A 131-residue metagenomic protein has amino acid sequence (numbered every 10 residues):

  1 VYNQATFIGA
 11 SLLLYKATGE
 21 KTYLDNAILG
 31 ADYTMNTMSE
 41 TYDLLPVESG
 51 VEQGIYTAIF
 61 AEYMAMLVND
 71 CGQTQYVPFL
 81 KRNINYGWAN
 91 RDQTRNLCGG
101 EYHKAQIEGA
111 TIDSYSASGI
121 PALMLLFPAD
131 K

Functional and structural regions predicted by a protein language model:
V1-N3: Extended, leucine-rich alpha-helical cores of fungal transcription factors
L14-K21: Inter-helical turn/loop segments and adjacent helix faces that build the functional surface of alpha-helical bundle
T22, A27-K131: CBM-like carbohydrate-recognition segments
